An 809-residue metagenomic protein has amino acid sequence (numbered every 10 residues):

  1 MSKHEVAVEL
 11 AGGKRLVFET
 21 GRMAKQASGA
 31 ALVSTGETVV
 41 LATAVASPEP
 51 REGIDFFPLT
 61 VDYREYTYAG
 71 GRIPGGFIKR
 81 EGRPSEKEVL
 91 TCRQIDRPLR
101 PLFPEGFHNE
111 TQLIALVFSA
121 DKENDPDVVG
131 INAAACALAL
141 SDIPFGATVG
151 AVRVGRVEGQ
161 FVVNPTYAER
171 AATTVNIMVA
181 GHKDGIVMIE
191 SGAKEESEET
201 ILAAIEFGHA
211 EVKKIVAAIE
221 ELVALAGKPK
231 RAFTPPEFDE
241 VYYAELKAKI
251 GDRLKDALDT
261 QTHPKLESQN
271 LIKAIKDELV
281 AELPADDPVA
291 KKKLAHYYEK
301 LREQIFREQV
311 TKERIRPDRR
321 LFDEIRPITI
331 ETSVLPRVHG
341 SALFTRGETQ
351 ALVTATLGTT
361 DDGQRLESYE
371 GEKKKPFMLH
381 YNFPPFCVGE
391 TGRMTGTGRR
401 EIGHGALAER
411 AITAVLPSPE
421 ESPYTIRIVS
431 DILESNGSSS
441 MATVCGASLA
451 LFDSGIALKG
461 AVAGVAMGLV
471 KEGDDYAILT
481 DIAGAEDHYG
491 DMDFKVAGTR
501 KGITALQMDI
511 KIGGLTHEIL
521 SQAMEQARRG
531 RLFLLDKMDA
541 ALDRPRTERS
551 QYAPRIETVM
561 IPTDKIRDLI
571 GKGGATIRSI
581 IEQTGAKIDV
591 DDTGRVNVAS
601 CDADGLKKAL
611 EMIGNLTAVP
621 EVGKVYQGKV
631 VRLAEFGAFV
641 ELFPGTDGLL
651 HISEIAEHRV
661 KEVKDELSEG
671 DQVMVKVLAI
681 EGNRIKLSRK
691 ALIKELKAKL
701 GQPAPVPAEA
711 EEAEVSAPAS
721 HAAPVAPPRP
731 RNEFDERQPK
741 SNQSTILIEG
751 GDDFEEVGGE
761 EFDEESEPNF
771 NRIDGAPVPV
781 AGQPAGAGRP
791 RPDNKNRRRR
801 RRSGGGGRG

Functional and structural regions predicted by a protein language model:
M1-S47, R51, R231-G371, P554-D568 (+2 more regions): Extended amphipathic alpha-helical scaffolds
M1-T234: Long, basic N-terminal domains or extensions that often function in RNA/ssDNA interaction or organelle/cellular
A27-Q112, V117-N124, K183, E190 (+5 more regions): Glycine-rich, flexible beta-strand/loop modules in the N-terminal catalytic cores of phosphate-handling
G29-L32, V39, N124-D142, T332-A355 (+2 more regions): Conserved phosphate/anionic-ligand binding catalytic regions in large, soluble enzymes, centered on
D142-T260, L451-T547: Mobile "lid/hinge" segments at catalytic clefts and subdomain interfaces of large enzymes
Q160-V175, V179, D474-A477, D487-Y489 (+7 more regions): Nucleotide-binding motor/catalytic cores of P-loop/tubulin-like NTPases across gene-expression machines
E198, L202-A204, H209-A217, S521 (+4 more regions): Charge-rich, low-aromatic oligomerization/scaffolding segments with amphipathic character
D591-T593, A603-E611, V619-F636, T646 (+1 more regions): Intrinsically disordered, low-complexity mixed-charge segments
